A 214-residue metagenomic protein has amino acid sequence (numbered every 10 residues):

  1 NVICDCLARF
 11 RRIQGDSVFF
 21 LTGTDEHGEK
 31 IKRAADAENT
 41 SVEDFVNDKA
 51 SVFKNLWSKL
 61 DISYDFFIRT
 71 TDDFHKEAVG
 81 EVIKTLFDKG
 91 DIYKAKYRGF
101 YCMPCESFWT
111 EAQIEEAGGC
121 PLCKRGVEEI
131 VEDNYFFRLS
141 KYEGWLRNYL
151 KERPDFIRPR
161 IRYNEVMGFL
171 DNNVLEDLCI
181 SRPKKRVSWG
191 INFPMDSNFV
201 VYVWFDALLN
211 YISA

Functional and structural regions predicted by a protein language model:
N1-I92, E106: N-terminal Rossmann-like or analogous alpha/beta NTP/dinucleotide-binding catalytic cores that position adenine
N1-T22, F74-A78, C123, I130-A214: Structured secondary-structure scaffolds
K32-R33, A112-I114, I191-N192, S213-A214: Short, solvent-exposed loop/turn and secondary-structure capping segments
A37, I83, A112-Q113, N172: Alpha-helix boundary/capping detector
E38, E115-G118, E152-P154, D196: Short, glycine- and charge-enriched coil/turn segments that flank and shape catalytic ligand pockets
N47, R69, A95-K96, I114 (+1 more regions): Non-catalytic, surface-exposed connector residues within folded enzymatic/regulatory domains
K89-R147: Cys/His-rich short segments
